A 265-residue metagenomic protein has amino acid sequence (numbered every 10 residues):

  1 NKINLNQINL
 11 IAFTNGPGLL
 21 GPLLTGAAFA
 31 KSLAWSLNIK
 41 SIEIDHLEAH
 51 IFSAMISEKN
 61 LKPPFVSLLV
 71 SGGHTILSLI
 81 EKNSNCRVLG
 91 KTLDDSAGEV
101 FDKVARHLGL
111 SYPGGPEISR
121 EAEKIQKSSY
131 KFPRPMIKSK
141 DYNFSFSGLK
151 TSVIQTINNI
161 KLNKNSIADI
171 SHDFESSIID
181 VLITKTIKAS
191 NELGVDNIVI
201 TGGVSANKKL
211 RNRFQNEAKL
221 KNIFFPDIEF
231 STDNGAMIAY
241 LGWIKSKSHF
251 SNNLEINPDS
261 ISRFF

Functional and structural regions predicted by a protein language model:
N1-K31, W35: Short beta-strand-loop/turn "lid" adjacent to the catalytic site in phosphate-handling enzymes
N4-N15, L193-V204, F224-D227: Short glycine-rich phosphate-binding loop at a beta-alpha junction
I39, I44-V66, Y240-L241: Conserved phosphate-binding catalytic cores of ATP/NTP-utilizing and phosphoryl-transfer enzymes
E43-I44, I198, F214-M237, N252: Conserved phosphate-binding/catalytic loops in two-lobed NTP-binding clefts
I51-S53, P226-F265: Glycine-rich phosphate-binding/hydrolytic loop that grips phosphoryl groups
K59, K82-Q126, K150-N159: Glycine-rich phosphate-binding loop plus the immediately following alpha-helix
S67, T75-L79: Short beta-strand scaffold segments in enzyme catalytic cores
S119-I198, N207-N216, K221, S246-H249 (+1 more regions): A contiguous, well-structured pocket-lining segment that forms one wall/lid of small-molecule binding clefts in soluble
